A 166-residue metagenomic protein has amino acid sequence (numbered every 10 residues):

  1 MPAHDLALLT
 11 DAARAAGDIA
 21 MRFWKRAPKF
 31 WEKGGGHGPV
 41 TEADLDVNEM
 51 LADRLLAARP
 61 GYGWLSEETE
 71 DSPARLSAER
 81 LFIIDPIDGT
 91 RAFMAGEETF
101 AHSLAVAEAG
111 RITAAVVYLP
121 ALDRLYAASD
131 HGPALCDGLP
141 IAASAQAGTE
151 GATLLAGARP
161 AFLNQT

Functional and structural regions predicted by a protein language model:
M1-I87: N-terminal subdomain of lithium-sensitive/metallo-dependent phosphomonoesterases centered on the IMPase/IPPase/PAP
F23, A92, D137: Residues that scaffold the ATP/ADP-binding catalytic core of kinase and kinase-like folds
P60, E98-F100, E150-A152: A generic structural signal for short beta-strands and their flanking turns/coil linkers
E68-E70, I87-T90, G138, A158: Short, well-ordered turn and helix-capping elements at secondary-structure junctions
P73-A74, R91-M94, L125: Conserved protein kinase catalytic core
A78-V117: Glycine-rich active-site/cofactor-binding loop and its immediate structural neighborhood
A105-T166: Acidic beta-strand-loop-alpha-helix segment within the catalytic core of divalent metal-dependent phosphate-processing
